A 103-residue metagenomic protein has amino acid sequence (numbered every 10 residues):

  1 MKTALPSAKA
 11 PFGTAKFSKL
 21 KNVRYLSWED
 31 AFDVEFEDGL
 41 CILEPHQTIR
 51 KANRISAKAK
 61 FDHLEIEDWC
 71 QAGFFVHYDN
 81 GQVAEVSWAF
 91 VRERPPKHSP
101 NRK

Functional and structural regions predicted by a protein language model:
M1-K103: Motif-centric detector for short Cys/His coordination patterns
